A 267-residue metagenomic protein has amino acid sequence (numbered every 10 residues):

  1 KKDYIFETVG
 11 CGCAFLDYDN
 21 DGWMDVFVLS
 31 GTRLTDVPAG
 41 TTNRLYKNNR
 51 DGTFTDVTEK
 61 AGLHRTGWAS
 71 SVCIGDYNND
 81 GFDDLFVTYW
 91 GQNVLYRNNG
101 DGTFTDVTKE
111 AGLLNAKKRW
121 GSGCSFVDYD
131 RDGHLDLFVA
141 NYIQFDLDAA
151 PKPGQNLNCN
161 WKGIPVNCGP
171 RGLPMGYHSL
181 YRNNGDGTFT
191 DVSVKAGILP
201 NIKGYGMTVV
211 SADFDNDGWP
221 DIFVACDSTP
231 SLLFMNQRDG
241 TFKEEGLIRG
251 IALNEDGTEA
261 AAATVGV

Functional and structural regions predicted by a protein language model:
K1-V267: Acidic, glycine/proline-rich Ca2+-coordinating loop motifs
